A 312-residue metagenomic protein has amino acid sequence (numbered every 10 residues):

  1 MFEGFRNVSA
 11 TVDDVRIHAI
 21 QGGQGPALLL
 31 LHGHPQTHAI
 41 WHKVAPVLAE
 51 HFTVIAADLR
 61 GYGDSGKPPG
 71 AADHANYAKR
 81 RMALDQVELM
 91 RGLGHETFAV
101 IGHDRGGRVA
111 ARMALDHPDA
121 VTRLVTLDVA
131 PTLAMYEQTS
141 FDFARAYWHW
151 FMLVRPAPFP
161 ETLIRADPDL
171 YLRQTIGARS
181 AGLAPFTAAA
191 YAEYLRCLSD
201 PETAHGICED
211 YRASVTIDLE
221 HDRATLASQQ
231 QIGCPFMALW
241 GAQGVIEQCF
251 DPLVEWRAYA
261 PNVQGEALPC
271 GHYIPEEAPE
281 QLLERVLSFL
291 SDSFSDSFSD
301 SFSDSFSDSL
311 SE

Functional and structural regions predicted by a protein language model:
M1-V8, V15-A19, A27, I40 (+6 more regions): Flexible "cap/lid" subdomain of the alpha/beta-hydrolase fold that forms the substrate-access gate
G25, G33-Q36: Active-site glycine-rich loops that stabilize anionic/oxyanionic intermediates across multiple enzyme folds
L30-G33, A56: Structural cue for short, hydrophobic secondary-structure segments
A39-I55: Short amphipathic alpha-helix adjacent to the substrate-entry channel of hydrolases
G271-L283: Catalytic histidine-centered segment of alpha/beta-hydrolase-like enzymes
L283-L290: PLP-dependent enzyme catalytic core of the Aspartate aminotransferase-like
S291-S311: Compositionally biased, intrinsically disordered low-complexity segments enriched for polar/charged residues
